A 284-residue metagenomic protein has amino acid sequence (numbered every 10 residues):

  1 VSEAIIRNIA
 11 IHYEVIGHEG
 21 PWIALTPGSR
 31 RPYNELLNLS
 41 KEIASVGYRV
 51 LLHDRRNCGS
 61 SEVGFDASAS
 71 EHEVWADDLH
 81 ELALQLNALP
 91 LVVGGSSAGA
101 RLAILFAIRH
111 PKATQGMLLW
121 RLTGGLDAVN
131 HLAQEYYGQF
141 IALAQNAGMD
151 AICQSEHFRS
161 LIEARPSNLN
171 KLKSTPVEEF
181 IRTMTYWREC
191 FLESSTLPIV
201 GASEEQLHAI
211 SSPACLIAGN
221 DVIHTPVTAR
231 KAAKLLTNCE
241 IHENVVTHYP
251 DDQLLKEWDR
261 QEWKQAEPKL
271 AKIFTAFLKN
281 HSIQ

Functional and structural regions predicted by a protein language model:
N8-E62: Conserved HGGG/HGGXW glycine-rich cap/lid loop of the alpha/beta-hydrolase fold
L52-L91, E257-P268: Active-site loop/oxyanion-hole signature of alpha/beta-hydrolase fold enzymes
G95-G99, A103: Gly/Ala-rich beta-loop-alpha elbow adjacent to hydrolase catalytic centers
I104, I108-R109, T114-Q145: Flexible "cap/lid" loop of the alpha/beta hydrolase fold
K171-S203: Hydrophobic, aromatic-rich cap/lid helix
I210, L216-A218: Short beta-strand/loop motif that positions the catalytic acidic residue of the alpha/beta-hydrolase fold
V222-T228: Conserved alpha/beta-hydrolase "acid-adjacent" motif
C239-Q284: Catalytic active-site module of serine/aspartate enzymes centered on a nucleophile-bearing elbow/loop
